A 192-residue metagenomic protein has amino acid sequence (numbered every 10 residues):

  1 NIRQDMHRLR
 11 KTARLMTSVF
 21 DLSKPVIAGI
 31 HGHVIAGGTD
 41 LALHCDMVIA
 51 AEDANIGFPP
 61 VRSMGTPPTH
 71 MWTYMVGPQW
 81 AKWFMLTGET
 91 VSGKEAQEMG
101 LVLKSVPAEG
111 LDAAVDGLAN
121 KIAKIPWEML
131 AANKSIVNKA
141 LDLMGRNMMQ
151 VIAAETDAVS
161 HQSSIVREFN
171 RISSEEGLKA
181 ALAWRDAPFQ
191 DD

Functional and structural regions predicted by a protein language model:
N1-I30, P68-H70, W184-D192: An acidic, glycine-rich surface segment that forms the CoA-thioester-binding/catalytic face of crotonase-fold enzymes
I2-R3, F58-P60, P78-A81, G88-E89 (+2 more regions): Short C-terminal domain-edge/linker segments immediately following a structured domain
H7-R8, D46-G57, R146, A181-F189: Short, charge-rich amphipathic segments
T17-L130: Crotonase-fold acyl-CoA enzyme core
V91-G93, A113, K124-D192: C-terminal alpha-helix plus adjacent terminal tail
